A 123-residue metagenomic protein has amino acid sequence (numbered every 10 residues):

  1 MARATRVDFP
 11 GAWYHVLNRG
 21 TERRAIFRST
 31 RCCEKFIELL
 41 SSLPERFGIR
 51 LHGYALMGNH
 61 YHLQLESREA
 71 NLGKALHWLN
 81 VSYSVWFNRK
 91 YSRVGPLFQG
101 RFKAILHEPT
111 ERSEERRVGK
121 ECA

Functional and structural regions predicted by a protein language model:
M1-R117: Short catalytic/metal-binding and nucleic-acid-binding patches
G119-A123: Short "domain-exit" segments at the C-terminal end of structured domains
